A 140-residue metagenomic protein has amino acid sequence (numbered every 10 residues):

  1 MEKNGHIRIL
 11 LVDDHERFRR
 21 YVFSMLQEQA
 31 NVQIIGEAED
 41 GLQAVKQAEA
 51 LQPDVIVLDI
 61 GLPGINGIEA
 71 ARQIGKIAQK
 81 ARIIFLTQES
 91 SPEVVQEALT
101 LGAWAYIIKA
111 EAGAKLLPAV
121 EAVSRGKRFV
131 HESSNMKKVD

Functional and structural regions predicted by a protein language model:
H6-F18, V22-L26: Conserved acidic segment of CheY-like receiver
V12-D13, A38, I56: Conserved sequence signature across two-component system core domains
N31-E39, Q47: Short hydrophobic/Thr-rich beta-strand motif most characteristic of the beta2 strand and flanking loop of CheY-like
D40-Q43, N66-E69: Acidic catalytic/metal-coordinating carboxylates
D54, I60-G61: The short loop immediately C-terminal to the conserved phospho-acceptor aspartate in CheY-like receiver
I56, I83, Y106-I107: Two-component signal transduction core modules
D59, T87: Active-site residues of response regulator receiver
V94-T100, A105-D140: Short, flexible helix-to-coil linker/hinge segments that flank and couple to helix-turn-helix
